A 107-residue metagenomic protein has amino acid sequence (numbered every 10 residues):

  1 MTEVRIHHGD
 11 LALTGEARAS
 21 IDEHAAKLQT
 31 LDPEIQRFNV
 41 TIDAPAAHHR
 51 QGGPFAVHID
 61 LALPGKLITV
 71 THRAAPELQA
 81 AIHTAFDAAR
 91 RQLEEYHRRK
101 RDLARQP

Functional and structural regions predicted by a protein language model:
M1-P107: N-terminal, polar/charged subdomain of small-to-medium soluble alpha/beta proteins
